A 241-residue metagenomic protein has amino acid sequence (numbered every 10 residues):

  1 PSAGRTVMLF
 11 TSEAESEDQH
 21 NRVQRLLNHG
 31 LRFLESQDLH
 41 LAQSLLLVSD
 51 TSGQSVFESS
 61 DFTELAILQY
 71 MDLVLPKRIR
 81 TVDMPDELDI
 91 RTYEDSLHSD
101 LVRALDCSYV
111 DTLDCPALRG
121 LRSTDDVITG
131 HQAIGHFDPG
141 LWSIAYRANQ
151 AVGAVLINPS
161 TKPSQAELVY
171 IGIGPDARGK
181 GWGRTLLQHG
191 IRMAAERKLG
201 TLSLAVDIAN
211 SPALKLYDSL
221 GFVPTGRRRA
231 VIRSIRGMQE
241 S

Functional and structural regions predicted by a protein language model:
P1-H29, R147, V152-Q165: Conserved donor-binding loop and adjoining core beta-sheet/short helix segment in diverse acyl/aminoacyl transferases
A3, E15-E87, E94, V231: Acyl-donor-binding surface of acyltransferase catalytic domains
Q19-R32, Y170-I173, G179-E196, L214-S219: Conserved acetyl-CoA-binding loop-helix of GNAT-fold acetyltransferases
L26, Q43-G53, P175, L204-L214 (+1 more regions): Conserved beta-strand-loop-alpha-helix junction that forms the acyl-donor binding cleft
V48-A66, K180, R184, I208-G226 (+1 more regions): Conserved active-site alpha-helix within GNAT-family acetyltransferase domains
Q69-D89, G200-S211, G226-S241: C-terminal "cap" of GNAT-fold acetyltransferases
D89-R103, V110-T112: A short beta-loop-alpha structural element at the N-terminal edge of CoA-dependent acyl/N-acetyltransferase catalytic
L118-A151, L156: Active-site rim helix/loop that mediates acceptor-substrate recognition in acyltransferases
